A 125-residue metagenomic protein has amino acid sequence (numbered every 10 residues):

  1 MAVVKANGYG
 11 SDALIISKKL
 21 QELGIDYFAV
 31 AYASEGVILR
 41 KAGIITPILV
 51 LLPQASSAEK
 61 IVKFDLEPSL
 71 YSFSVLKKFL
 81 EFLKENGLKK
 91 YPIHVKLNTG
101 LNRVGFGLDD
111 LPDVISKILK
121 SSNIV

Functional and structural regions predicted by a protein language model:
M1-V125: Active-site-proximal beta-alpha core segment in soluble small-molecule metabolic enzymes
